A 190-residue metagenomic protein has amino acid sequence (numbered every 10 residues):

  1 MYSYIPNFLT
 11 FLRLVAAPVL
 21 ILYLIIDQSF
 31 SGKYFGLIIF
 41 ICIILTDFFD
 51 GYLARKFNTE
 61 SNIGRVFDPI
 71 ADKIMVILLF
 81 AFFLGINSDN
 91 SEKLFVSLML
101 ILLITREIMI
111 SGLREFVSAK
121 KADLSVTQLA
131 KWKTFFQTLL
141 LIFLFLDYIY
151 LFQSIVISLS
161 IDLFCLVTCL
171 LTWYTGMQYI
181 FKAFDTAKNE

Functional and structural regions predicted by a protein language model:
M1-E190: Alpha-helical transmembrane bundles and membrane-interface segments of multipass inner-membrane proteins
